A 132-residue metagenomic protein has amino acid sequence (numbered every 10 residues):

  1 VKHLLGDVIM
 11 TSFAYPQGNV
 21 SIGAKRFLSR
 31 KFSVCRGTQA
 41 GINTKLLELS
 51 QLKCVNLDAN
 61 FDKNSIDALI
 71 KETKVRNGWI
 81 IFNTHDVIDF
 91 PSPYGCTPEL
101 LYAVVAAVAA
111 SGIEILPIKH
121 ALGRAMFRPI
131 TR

Functional and structural regions predicted by a protein language model:
V1-A68, E72, C96, L100: Catalytic domains of cell-wall/extracellular-matrix polysaccharide-remodeling enzymes, centered on de-N-acetylation
L4, N56-H120: Catalytic grooves of carbohydrate-active enzymes
Y15-Q17, P117-G123: Acidic carboxylate-rich catalytic motifs and surrounding loops in phosphoryl-/glycosyl-chemistry enzymes
S21-G23, R124-F127: Active-site-proximal flexible loops/turns
I42-N43, I88, G123: Positions that flank functional sites
I80, A125-R132: Accessory recognition modules or surfaces
